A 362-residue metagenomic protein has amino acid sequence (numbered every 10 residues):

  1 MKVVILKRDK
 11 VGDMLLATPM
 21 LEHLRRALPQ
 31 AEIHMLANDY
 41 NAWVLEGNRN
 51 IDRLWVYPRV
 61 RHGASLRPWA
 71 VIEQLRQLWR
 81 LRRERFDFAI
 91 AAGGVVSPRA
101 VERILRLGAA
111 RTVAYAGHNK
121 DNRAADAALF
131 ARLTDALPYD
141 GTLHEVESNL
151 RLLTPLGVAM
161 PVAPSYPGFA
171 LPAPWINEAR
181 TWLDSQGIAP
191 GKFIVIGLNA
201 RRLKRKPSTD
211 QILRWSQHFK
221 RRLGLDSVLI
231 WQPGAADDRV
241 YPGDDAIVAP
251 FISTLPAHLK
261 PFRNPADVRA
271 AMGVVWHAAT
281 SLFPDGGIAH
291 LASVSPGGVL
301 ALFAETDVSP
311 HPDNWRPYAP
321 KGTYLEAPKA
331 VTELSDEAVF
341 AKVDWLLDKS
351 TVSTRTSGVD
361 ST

Functional and structural regions predicted by a protein language model:
M1-T362: Catalytic machinery of carbohydrate-active enzymes, primarily nucleotide-sugar-dependent glycosyltransferases
